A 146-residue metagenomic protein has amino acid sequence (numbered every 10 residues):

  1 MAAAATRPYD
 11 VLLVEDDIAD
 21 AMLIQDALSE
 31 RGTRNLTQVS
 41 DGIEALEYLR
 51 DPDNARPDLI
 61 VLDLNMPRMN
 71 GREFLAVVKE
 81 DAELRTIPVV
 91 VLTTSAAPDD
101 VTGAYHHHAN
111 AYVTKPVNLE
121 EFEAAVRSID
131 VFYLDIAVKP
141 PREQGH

Functional and structural regions predicted by a protein language model:
R7-P8, A55-L59, E83-P88: His-Asp phosphorelay/catalytic-motif detector in bacterial-type signaling
P8-L28, A45, I60: Conserved acidic segment of CheY-like receiver
L23-Q25, Q38-L59: Acidic, metal-coordinating helix/loop segments flanking the phosphotransfer/catalytic sites of two-component signaling
L62-D63, T93: Active-site residues of response regulator receiver
M66-M69: Receiver (REC) domain active-site loop signature in two-component systems and cognate sites in sensor histidine kinases
N110: Short, glycine/charged-rich "phosphate-handling" switch motifs in NTP-dependent and phosphotransfer domains
V117-D130, I136-R142: C-terminal output helix
